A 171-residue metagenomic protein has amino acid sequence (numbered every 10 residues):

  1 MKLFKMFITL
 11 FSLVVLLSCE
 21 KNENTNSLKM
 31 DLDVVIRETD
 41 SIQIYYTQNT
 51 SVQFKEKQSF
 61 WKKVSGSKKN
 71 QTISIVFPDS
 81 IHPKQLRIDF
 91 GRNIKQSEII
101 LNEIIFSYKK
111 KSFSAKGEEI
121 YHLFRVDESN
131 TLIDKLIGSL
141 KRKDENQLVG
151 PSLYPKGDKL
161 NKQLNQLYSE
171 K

Functional and structural regions predicted by a protein language model:
M1-F7: Bacterial N-terminal signal peptides that target proteins for export
V15-S18: C-terminal motif of bacterial Sec signal peptides marking the signal peptidase cleavage site
T25-L32, P78-I88, L136-K141, E145: Noncatalytic modules at the cell exterior or secretory-pathway interfaces, chiefly beta-strand-rich lectin/adhesion
V34-Q53, N102-S107: Extended low-complexity, serine/threonine- and proline-enriched intrinsically disordered segments
S51-D79, F124-V126, L132: Extracellular carbohydrate recognition and processing domains and analogous Trp-centered ligand-binding platforms
N70-Q96: Extracellular beta-strand ligand-recognition surfaces/modules
N93-I105: Extracellular carbohydrate recognition
G117-N161: Compositionally biased low-complexity segments at domain edges in trafficked proteins and select soluble regulators
